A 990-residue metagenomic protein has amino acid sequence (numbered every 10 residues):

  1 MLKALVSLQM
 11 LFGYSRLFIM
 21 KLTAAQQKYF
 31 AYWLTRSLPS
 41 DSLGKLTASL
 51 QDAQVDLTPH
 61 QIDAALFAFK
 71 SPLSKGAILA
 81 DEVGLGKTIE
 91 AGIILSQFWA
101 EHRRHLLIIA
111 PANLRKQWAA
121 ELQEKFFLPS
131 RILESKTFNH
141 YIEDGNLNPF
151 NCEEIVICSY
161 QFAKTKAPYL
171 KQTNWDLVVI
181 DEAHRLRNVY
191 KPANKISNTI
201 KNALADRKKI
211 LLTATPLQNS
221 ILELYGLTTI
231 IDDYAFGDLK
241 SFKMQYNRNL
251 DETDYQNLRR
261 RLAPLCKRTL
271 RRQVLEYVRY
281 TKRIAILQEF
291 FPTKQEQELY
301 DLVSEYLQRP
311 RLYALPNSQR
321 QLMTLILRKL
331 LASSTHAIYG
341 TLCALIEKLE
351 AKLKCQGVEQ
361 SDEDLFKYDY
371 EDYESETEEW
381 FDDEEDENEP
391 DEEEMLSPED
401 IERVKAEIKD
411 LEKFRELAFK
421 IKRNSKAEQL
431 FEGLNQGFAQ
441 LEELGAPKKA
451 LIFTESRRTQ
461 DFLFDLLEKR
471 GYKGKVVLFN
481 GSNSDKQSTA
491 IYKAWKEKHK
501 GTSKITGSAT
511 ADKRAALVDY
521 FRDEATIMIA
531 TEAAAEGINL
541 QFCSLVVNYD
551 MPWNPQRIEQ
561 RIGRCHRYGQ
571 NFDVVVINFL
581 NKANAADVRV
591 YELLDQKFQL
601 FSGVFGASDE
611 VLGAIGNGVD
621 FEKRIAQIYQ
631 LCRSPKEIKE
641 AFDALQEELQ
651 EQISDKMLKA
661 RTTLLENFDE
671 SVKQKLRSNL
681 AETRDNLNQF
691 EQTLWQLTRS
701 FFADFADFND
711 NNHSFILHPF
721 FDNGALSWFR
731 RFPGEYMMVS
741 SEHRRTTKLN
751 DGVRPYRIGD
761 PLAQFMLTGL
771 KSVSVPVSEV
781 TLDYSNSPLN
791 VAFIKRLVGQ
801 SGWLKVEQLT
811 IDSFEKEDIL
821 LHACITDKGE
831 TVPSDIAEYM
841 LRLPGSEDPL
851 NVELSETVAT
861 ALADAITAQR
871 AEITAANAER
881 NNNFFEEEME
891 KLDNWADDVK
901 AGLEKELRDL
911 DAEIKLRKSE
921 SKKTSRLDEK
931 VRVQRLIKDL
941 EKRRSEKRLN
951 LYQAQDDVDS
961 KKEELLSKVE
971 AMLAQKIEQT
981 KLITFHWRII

Functional and structural regions predicted by a protein language model:
Y14-L66, K70, K75, K87-I89 (+3 more regions): SF2 helicase/translocase NTPase motor core, specifically the RecA-like lobe 1 inter-motif segment between Walker
L22-Q27, F572-F729, P733-G734, A763 (+1 more regions): C-terminal accessory region of SF2 helicases/translocases
E90, I94: Hydrophobic positions on the alpha1 helix immediately C-terminal to the Walker A/P-loop
N151-C152, V156-W175, Y190-R207, L217 (+3 more regions): Inter-lobe coupling linker of SF2 helicases/translocases
S159, K473-D587: Conserved RecA-like P-loop NTPase helicase motor core
L170-R248, A535, F542-Q560, R564-V574 (+1 more regions): Signature of the SF2 helicase/ATPase Hel1-core->accessory helical subdomain module
Y280-P292, I338-E524, K673-S727, N882: Conserved Helicase C-terminal RecA-like lobe
E350, D364, S654, L658 (+4 more regions): P-loop NTPase motor cores of the ASCE clade
